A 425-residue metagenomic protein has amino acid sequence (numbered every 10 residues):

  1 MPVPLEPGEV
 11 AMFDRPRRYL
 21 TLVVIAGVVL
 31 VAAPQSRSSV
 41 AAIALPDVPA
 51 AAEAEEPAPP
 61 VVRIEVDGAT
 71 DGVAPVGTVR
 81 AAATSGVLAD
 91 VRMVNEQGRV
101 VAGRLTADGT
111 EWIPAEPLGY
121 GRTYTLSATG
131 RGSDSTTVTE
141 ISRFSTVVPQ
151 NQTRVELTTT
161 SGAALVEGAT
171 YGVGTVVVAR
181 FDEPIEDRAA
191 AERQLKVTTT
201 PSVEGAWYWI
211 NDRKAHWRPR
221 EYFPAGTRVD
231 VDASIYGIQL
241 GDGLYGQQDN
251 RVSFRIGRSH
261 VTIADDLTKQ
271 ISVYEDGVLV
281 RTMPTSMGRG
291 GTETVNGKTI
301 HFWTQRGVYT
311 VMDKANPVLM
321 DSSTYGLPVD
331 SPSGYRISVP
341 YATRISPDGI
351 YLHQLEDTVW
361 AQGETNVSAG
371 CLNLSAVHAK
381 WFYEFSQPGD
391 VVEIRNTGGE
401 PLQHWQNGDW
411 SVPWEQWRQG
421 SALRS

Functional and structural regions predicted by a protein language model:
M1-A11: Short, Lys/Arg-enriched N-terminal segments with co-localized hydrophobic residues within the first ~10-30 amino acids
F13-R258: Acidic, low-complexity Ser/Thr/Gly/Pro-rich repeat segments typical of extracellular/periplasmic and surface-exposed
R80, T125-S127, I141, V178 (+6 more regions): Extracytoplasmic/secreted envelope proteins and their assembly/folding machinery, especially bacterial periplasmic
T123, V176, R180, R228 (+5 more regions): Extracytoplasmic/secreted proteins, especially bacterial periplasmic and envelope-associated proteins
G130-G132, I235-G237, G277, P317 (+1 more regions): Short, charged beta-turn/beta-strand-edge "cap" motif at the junction between a beta-strand and an adjacent loop
Q152, A164, H260-T268, S411-S425: Short peripheral tails and domain-boundary helices/loops at the edges of structured domains
V173, W303, V318-S425: Exported/periplasmic cell-wall-interacting domains
L244-W360: Gly/Pro-biased beta-strand-loop elements
